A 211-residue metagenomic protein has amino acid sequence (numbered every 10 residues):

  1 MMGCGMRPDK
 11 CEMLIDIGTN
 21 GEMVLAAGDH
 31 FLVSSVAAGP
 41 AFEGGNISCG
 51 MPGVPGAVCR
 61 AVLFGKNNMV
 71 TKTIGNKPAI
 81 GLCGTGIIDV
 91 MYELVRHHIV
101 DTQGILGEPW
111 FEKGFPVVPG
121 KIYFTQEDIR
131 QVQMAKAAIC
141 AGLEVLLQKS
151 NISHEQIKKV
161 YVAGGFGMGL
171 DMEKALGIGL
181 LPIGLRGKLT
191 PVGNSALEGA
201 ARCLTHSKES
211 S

Functional and structural regions predicted by a protein language model:
M2-G81, T85-G86, D171-G193: Glycine-rich phosphate-binding loop of actin/hexokinase-like ATP-binding domains
G3, V90-H98, G142-K149, V160 (+3 more regions): Generic, well-ordered alpha-helical scaffold segments in large soluble proteins
M6, R202-S211: Acidic, glycine/GT-rich loop-and beta-edge segments that sit at the periphery of enzyme/chaperone cores
I88-A135: Gly/charged contiguous loops adjacent to phosphate- or pyrophosphate-bearing nucleotide/cofactor binding elements
D101-W110, Q148-K158, S210-S211: Flexible, glycine/charged-enriched surface loops at secondary-structure junctions
Q126-A135, G179-R202: Glycine-rich and small/hydrophobic secondary-structure elements
Q133-E155: Phosphate/ATP-binding catalytic cores across multiple sugar-kinase/actin-like superfamilies, primarily ASKHA
H154-K174: Glycine-rich phosphate-binding loops at beta-strand->alpha-helix junctions
